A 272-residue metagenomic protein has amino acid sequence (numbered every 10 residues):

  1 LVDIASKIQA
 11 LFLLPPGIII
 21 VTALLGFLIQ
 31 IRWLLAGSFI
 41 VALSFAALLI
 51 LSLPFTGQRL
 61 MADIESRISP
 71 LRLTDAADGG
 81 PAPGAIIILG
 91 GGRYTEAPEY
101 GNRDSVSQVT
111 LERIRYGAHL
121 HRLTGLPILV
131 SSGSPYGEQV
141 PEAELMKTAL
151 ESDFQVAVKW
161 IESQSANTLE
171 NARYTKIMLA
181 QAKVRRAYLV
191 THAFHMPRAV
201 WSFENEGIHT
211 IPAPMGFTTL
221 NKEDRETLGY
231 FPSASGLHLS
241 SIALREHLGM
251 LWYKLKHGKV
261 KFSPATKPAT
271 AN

Functional and structural regions predicted by a protein language model:
L1-I29: Membrane-embedded alpha-helical segments of integral membrane proteins
L1-Q9, T56, L60-I64, L244-L251: Hydrophobic alpha-helical segments of integral membrane proteins, encompassing both true transmembrane helices
V21-T22, L53, G57, H257: Alpha-helical transmembrane segments of polytopic integral membrane proteins, especially the permease/helical cores
I29-G37: Membrane-interface helix-boundary motifs at transmembrane edges
F39-P54: Hydrophobic membrane-insertion alpha-helices, especially the h-region of bacterial N-terminal signal peptides
I50-S233, S240: A structural signal for short, hydrophobic/glycine-enriched beta-strand patches
D224-F231, G236-N272: Extracytoplasmic/luminal low-complexity segments enriched in Pro/Gly and acidic/polar residues that act as flexible
